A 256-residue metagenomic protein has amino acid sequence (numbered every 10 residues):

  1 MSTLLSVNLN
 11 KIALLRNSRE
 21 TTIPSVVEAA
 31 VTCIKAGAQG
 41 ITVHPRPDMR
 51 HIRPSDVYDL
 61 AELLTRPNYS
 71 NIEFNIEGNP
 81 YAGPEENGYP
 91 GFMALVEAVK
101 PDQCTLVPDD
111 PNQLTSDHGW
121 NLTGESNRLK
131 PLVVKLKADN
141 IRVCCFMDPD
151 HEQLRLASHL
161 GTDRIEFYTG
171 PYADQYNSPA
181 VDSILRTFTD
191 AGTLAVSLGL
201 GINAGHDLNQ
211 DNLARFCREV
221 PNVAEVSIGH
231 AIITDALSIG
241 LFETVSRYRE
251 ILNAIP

Functional and structural regions predicted by a protein language model:
M1-I76, P80-A82, E97-V99, L156-H159 (+1 more regions): Conserved N-terminal beta1-alpha1 strand-loop-helix module at the mouth
T3-L9, I41-V43, I72-G78, D102-L106 (+5 more regions): Hydrophobic faces of well-ordered beta-strands that scaffold small-molecule active sites in alpha/beta enzyme cores
N8-V26, N75-G88, T115-G124, N140-P149 (+1 more regions): Active-site mouth loops of central-metabolism enzymes
Q39-L60, P108-N121, T169-P179: Glycine-rich, proline-tolerant flexible connector loops at the mouths of alpha/beta enzymes
R50-G78, G124-C144, V181-A204, Q210 (+2 more regions): Alpha-helix-loop-beta-strand connector modules within alpha/beta enzyme cores
P84-A98, D150-L160, L208-V223: Catalytic cores of alpha/beta
P111, R142-L194: Histidine/lysine/aspartate-rich catalytic loop segments that bind and position anionic ligands
H118, N177-V181, D235-P256: C-terminal helical cap(s) of enzyme catalytic domains, especially alpha/beta-barrels
